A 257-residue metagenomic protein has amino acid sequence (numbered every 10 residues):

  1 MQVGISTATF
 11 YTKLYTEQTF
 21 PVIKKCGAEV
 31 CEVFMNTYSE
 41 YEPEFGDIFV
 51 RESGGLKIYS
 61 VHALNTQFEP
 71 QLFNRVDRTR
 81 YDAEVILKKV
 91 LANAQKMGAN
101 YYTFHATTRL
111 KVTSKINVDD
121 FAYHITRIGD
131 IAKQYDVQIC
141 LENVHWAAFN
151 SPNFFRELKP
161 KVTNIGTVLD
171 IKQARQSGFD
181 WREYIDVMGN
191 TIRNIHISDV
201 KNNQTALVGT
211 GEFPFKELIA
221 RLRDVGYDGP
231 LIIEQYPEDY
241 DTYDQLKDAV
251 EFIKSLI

Functional and structural regions predicted by a protein language model:
M1-G4, T9-G27, K57, G98-N100 (+3 more regions): Histidine-acidic metal/acid-base catalytic patches
M1-L91, Q95, K133, G166 (+1 more regions): N-terminal pre-domain/capping segments
K13, E17, L72-G166, Q176: Active-site acidic/histidine proton-transfer and metal-coordination neighborhood in alpha/beta enzyme cores
N36, T66, T107, D170 (+2 more regions): Flexible loop residues that form catalytic and substrate-binding hotspots at small-molecule/glycan-binding clefts
P43-E44, L72-R78, T113-V118, F179-D180 (+2 more regions): Short, solvent-exposed loop/turn segments at secondary-structure boundaries
F45-G55, H124-I131, E183-Y184, E217-L222: Catalytic-core regions built around general acid/base machinery
L64-P70, R109-K111, D199-Q204: Conserved radical SAM core fold
